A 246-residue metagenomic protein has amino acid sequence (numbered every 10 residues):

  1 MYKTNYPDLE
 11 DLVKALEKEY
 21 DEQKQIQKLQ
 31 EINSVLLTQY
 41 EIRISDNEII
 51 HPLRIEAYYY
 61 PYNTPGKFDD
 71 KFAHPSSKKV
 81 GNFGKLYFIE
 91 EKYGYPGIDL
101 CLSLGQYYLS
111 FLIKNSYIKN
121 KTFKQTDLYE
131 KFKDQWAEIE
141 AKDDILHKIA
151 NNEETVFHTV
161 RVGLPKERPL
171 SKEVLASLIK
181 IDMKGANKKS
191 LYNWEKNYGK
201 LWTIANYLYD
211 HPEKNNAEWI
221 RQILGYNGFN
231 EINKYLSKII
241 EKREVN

Functional and structural regions predicted by a protein language model:
M1-N246: A cross-family signal for N-terminal binding/gating loops and helix N-caps that shape access to the active site
